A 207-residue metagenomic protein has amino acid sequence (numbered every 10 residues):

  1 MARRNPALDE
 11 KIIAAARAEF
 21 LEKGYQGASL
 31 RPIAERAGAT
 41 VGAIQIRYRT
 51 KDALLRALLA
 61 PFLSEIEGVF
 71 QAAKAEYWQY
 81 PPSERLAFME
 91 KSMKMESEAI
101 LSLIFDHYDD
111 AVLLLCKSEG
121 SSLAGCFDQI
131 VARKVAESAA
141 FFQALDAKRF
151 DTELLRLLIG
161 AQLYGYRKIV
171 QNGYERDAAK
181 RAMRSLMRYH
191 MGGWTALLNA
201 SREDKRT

Functional and structural regions predicted by a protein language model:
K11, A15, E19-A53, A57: Helix-turn-helix
R17, L114-V131, L186, H190: C-terminal/domain-terminus segments
L30, A60-E67, K74: Short, basic, alpha-helical segments at the C-terminal edge of helix-turn-helix-like DNA-binding modules
R56-F62, C126: Alpha-helical DNA-contacting segments of helix-turn-helix folds
A57, Q71-F105: Hydrophobic alpha-helical connector segments
Y77-P81, A111-S118, L145, I169-Y174 (+1 more regions): Secondary-structure edge/capping motif, primarily at the C-terminal ends of alpha-helices and the immediately following
M95, A99-D106, E119-L145, E153-G160: Amphipathic alpha-helical packing segments from all-alpha helical-bundle domains
D106, A136, A140, E153-T207: C-terminal peripheral helix-coil segments that are non-catalytic and often amphipathic
